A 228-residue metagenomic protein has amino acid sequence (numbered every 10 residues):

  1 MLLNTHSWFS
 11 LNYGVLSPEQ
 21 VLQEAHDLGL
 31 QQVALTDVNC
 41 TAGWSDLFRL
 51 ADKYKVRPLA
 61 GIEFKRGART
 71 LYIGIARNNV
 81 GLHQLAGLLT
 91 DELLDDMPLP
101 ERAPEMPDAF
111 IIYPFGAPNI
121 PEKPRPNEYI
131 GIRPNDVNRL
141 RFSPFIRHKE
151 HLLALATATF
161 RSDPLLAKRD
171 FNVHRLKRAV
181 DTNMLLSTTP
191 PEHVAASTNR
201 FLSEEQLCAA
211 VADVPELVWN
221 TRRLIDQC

Functional and structural regions predicted by a protein language model:
L2-F9, L16-S17, V21-Q32, V56-L59 (+4 more regions): Conserved active-site carboxylates
V15-P18, C40-L50, D136-F145: Active-site-adjacent beta->alpha loops and helix N-cap segments on the catalytic face of soluble alpha/beta enzymes
D37, T157: Active-site glycine-centered loops adjacent to acidic/histidine catalytic or metal-binding residues that shape
R49-D52, T90: Generic short alpha-helical segment signal, independent of protein family or function, capturing local helix propensity
I62, R141-P144, E150-L152: Metabolite-binding pocket within alpha/beta catalytic cores that recognizes anionic/polar moieties
